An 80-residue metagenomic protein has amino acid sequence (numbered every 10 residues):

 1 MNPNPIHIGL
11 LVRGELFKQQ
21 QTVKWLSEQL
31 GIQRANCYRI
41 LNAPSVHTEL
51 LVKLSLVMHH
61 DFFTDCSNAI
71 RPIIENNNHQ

Functional and structural regions predicted by a protein language model:
M1-Q21, W25: A short, Lys/Arg-rich alpha-helix, primarily the initiator
R13, K24, E28, Y38 (+1 more regions): Residues within the helices of the helix-turn-helix
G14, R39, C66-Q80: Short, charged recognition helix plus adjacent turn of helix-turn-helix-like nucleic-acid-binding domains
F17, E28, L56: Alpha-helical residues within the helix-turn-helix
G31-V46: Recognition helix of helix-turn-helix/homeodomain-like DNA-binding domains that insert into the DNA major groove
A43-L56: Short, basic-rich loop-to-helix N-cap that marks the start of a DNA-contacting helix
